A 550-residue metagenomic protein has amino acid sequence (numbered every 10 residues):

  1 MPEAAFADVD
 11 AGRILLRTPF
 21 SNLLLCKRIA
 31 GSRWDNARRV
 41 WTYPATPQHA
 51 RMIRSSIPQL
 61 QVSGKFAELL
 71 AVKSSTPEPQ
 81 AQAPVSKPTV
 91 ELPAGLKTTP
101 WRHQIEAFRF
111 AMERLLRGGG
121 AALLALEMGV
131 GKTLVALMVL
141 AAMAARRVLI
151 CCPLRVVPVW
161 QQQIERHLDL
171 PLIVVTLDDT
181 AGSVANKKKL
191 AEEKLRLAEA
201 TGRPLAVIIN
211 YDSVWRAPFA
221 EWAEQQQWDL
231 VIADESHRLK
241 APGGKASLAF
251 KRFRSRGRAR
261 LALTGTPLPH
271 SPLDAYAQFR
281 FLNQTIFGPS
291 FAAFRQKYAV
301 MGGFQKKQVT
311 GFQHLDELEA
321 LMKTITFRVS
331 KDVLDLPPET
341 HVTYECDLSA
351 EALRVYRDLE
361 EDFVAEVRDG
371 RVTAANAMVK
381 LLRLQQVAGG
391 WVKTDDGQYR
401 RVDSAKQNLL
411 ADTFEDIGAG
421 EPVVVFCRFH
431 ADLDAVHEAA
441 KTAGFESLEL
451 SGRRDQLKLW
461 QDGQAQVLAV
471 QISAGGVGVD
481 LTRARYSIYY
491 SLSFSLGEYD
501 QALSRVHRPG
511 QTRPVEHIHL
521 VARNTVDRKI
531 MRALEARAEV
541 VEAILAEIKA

Functional and structural regions predicted by a protein language model:
M1-T98: Accessory DNA-engaging acidic/polar modules
A83-A125: Conserved pre-motif I regulatory segment
G118-L126, V130-Q163, R256-A259: Conserved SF1/SF2 helicase motif Ia
A121, V130, V135-A144, A223 (+3 more regions): Conserved Helicase C-terminal RecA-like lobe
A145-V148, R166, D178-G182, L230 (+2 more regions): Conserved P-loop NTPase motor "coupling/switch" region that bridges the ATPase
S183-A206, Y211-Q227: Conserved helix/coil segment N-terminal to the catalytic DExD/H
W215-F219, H270-P272, L433-H437, Q456-L459 (+1 more regions): SF2 helicase motor core recognition
F494-A550: A conserved SF2-helicase RecA2
